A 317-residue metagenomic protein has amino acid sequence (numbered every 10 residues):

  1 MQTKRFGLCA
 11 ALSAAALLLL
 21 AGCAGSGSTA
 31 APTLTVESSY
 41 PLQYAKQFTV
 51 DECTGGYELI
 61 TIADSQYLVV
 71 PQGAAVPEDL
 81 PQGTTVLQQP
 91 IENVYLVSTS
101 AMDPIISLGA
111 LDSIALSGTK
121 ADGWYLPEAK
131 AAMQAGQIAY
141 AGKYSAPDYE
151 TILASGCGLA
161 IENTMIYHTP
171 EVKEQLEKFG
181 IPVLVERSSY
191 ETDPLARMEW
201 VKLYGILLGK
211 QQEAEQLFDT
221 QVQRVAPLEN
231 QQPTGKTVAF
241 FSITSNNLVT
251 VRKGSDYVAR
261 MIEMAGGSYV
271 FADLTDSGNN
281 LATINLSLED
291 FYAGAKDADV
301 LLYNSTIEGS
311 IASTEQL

Functional and structural regions predicted by a protein language model:
M1-L12: Bacterial N-terminal signal peptides that target proteins for export
L18-G22: C-terminal motif of bacterial Sec signal peptides marking the signal peptidase cleavage site
C23-M102, E213-F240: Bacterial Sec-exported substrate-binding components of ABC uptake systems
G25, E191-G209, E213-E215, A293-L317: Structured C-terminal subdomain patch of bacterial secreted/periplasmic proteins
E58, L68-L153, L159-M165: A short, structured surface patch at a secondary-structure boundary
Q88-I91, S98-I105, Y149, T169-K173 (+8 more regions): Extracytoplasmic/secreted envelope proteins and their assembly/folding machinery, especially bacterial periplasmic
A154-I161, I166-L248, T275: Extracytoplasmic substrate-binding proteins
R224, N230-E315: Flexible, glycine-rich surface segments
